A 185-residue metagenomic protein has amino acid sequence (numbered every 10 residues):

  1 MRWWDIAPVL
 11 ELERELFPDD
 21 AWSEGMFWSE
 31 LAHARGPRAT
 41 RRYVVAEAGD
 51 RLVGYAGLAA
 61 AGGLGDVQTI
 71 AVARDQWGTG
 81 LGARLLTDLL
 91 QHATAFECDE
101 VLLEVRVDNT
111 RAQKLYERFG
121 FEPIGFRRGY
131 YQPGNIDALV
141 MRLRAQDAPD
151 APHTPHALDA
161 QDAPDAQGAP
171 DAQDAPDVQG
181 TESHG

Functional and structural regions predicted by a protein language model:
R2, A73, W77, E104-D108 (+1 more regions): Residue-level recognition of the GNAT/N-acetyltransferase active site
W3-W77, L86-H92, F96, R144-A148 (+1 more regions): Acetyl-CoA-dependent GNAT
G25, L102-E104, E117, E122-L139: Conserved catalytic-core motifs of GNAT/GCN5-like acyltransferases
R41, C98-R106, Q132, D137-R144 (+1 more regions): Conserved catalytic core of the tyrosine transesterase superfamily
L86, D108-A112, G129-G134: Short glycine/proline-centered loop/turn elements that form peptide/ligand docking sites
A148-Q179: Long, intrinsically disordered low-complexity tandem-repeat segments
